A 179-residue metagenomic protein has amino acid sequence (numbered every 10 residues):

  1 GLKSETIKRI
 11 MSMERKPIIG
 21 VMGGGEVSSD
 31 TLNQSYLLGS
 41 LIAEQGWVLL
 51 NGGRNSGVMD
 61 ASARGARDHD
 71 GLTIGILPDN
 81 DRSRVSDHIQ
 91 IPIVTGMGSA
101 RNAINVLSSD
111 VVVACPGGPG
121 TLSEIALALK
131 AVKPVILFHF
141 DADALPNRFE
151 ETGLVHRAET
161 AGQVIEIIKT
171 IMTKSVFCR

Functional and structural regions predicted by a protein language model:
L2-E5: Extreme N-terminal basic, low-complexity initiation segments that serve as generic localization/processing leaders
I7-I74: Glycine-rich beta-alpha loop segments
P17-I19, K133-I136: Hydrophobic beta-strand segments of well-ordered beta-sheets in folded domains
N33, G53-L127, A131, D141-A144: Acidic/glycine-enriched connector segments
G46-L49, P134, G153-L154: Short active-site oxyanion
P92-G96, F138, G153-I167: Short acidic-hydrophobic, aromatic-tinged amphipathic segments that line or gate anion-handling sites
V111-V112, A158-R179: A charged, well-structured terminal subsegment
L145-E150: Short, aromatic/basic amphipathic alpha-helical patches
